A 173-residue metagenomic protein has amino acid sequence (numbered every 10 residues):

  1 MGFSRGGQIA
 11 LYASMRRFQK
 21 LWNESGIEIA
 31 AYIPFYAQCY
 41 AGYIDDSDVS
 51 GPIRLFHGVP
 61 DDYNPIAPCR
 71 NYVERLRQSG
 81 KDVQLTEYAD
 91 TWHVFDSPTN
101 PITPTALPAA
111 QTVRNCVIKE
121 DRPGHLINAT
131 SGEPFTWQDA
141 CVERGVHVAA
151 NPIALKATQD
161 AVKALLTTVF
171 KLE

Functional and structural regions predicted by a protein language model:
M1-S50, D62-Y63, A67: Primarily recognizes the serine-hydrolase "nucleophile elbow" in alpha/beta-hydrolase and SGNH/GDSL folds
R5, I9, P68, Y72 (+3 more regions): Stable alpha-helical elements in mature extracytoplasmic
S14-Q19, R77-K81, T167-K171: Sec-exported extracytoplasmic/periplasmic mature domains
I33, F56, Q84: Conserved Rossmann-like nucleotide-binding pocket used by diverse enzymes that bind dinucleotide cofactors
F35-Q38, V59, T91-V94: Active-site pre-Tyr helix/loop in NAD(P)-dependent dehydrogenases
L55-H57, D61: Short beta-strand/loop motif that positions the catalytic acidic residue of the alpha/beta-hydrolase fold
P65-R75, N100: Short alpha-helix in the alpha/beta-hydrolase fold that links the catalytic acid
D82-E173: C-terminal catalytic histidine-bearing segment of alpha/beta-hydrolase fold enzymes
